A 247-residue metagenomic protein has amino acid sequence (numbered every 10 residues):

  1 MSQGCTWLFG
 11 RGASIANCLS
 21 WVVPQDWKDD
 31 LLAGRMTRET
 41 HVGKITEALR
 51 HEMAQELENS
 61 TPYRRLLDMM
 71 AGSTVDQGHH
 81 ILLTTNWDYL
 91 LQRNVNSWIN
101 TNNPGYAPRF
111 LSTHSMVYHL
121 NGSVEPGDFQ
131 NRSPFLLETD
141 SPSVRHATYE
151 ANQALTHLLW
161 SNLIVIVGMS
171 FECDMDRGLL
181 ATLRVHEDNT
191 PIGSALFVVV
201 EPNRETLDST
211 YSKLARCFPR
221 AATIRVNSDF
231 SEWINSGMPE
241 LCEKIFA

Functional and structural regions predicted by a protein language model:
M1-F9, A13-N17, A71-S73, G78-H80 (+3 more regions): SIR2/sirtuin-family catalytic core signature
M1-V95, I99, F230-W233: Gly/serine-rich nucleotide phosphate-binding loop at the start of the catalytic core of nucleotide/ADP-ribose-handling
A13, W87-Y89, N121-V124, F171: Short, flexible loop/turn elements at secondary-structure junctions
T46-E56, S97-W160: Active-site gating loop/helix substructures
N59-Y63, V144-T148, D176: A conditional alpha-helix N-cap/helix-loop micro-motif detector
R65, L90-S97, H119, G178 (+1 more regions): Amphipathic alpha-helical segments that form well-ordered structural scaffolds and often line/cohere around active
L91-R93, P126-Q130, C173-D176: Short acidic/glycine-rich loop or secondary-structure boundary segments that cap or lie
